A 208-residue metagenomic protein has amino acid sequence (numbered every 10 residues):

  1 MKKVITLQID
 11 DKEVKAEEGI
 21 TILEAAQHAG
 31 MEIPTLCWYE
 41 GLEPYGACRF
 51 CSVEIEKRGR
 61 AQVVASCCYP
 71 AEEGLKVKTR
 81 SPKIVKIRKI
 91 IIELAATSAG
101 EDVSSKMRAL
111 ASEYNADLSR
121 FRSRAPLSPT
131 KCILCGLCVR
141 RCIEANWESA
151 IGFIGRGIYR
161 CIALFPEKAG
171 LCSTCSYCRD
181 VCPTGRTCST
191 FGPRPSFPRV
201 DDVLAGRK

Functional and structural regions predicted by a protein language model:
M1, G41-L42, E54, C138-R140: Intrinsically disordered, low-complexity segments enriched in polar/charged residues with Gly/Pro, especially when
K2-L7: Short structural boundary motif marking the start of a folded domain
I9-K12: Short strand-turn-strand beta-turns centered on an Asx-Gly dipeptide
V14-V63, E73, K86: N-terminal cofactor/phosphate-binding cores enriched in small/glycine residues, especially glycine-rich loops such as
G59-T174, D180, G185-K208: Fe-S ferredoxin-like electron-transfer domains and their immediately adjacent linker/connector regions across
